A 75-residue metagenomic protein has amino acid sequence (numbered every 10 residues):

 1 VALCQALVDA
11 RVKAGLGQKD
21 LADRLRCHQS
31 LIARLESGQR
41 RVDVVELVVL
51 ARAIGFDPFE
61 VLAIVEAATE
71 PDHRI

Functional and structural regions predicted by a protein language model:
V1, V12-K13, R41: Short amphipathic helical patch at the helix-1/turn junction of helix-turn-helix
Q5-R24: Short basic helix-loop element that most often maps to the first helix and adjoining turn of HTH DNA-binding modules
L7, Q18, Q29, V44-L47: Helix-turn-helix DNA-binding elements, focusing on the entry/boundary residues of the two helices that contact DNA
R11, L21, I32, L50-A51 (+1 more regions): Hydrophobic packing within well-folded, soluble alpha/beta domains
L25-V42: Recognition helix of helix-turn-helix/homeodomain-like DNA-binding domains that insert into the DNA major groove
R26, V45-V61: DNA major-groove recognition helix of helix-turn-helix/homeodomain DNA-binding modules
R41-V44, E70-D72: Short, solvent-exposed alpha-helical "recognition" segments
E60-I75: Short, charged recognition helix plus adjacent turn of helix-turn-helix-like nucleic-acid-binding domains
